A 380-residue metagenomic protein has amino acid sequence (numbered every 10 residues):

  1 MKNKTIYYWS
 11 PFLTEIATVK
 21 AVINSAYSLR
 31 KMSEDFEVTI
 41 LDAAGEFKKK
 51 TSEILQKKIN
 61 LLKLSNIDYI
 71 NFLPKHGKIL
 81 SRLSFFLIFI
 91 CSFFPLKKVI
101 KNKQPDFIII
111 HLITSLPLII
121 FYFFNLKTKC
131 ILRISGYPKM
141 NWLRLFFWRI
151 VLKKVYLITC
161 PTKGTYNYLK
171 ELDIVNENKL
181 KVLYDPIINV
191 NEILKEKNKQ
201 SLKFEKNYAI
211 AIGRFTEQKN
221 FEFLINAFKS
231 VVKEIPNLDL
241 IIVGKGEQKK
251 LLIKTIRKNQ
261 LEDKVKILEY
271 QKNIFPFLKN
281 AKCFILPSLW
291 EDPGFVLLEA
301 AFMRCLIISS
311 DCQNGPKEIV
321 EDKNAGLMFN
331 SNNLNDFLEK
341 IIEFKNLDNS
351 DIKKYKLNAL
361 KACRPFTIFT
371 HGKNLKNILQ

Functional and structural regions predicted by a protein language model:
Y8-I16, S28, M32-L83, K179 (+1 more regions): N-terminal strand-loop element at the rim of the active site of nucleotide-sugar-dependent glycosyltransferases
I16-N24, N207, A211-K233, L240 (+1 more regions): A conserved mid-protein helix/loop that constitutes part of the nucleotide-sugar donor-binding site
I88-S92, I110-L116, I134: Short His-centered aromatic/hydrophobic patch
V155-L180, I187: A short, active-site helix/loop in glycosyltransferases that binds the activated sugar's phosphate group
Y270, L289: Aromatic "clamp/platform" in nucleotide-sugar-dependent glycosyltransferases that forms part of the donor/acceptor
L306-S310: Short hydrophobic beta-strand element within catalytic cores of glycosyltransferases and related nucleotide-activated
D322-L334, E343-N349: Conserved acidic donor-binding segment of nucleotide-sugar-dependent glycosyltransferases
D336, S350-P365: A short, well-ordered alpha-helix in the C-terminal region of glycosyltransferases
